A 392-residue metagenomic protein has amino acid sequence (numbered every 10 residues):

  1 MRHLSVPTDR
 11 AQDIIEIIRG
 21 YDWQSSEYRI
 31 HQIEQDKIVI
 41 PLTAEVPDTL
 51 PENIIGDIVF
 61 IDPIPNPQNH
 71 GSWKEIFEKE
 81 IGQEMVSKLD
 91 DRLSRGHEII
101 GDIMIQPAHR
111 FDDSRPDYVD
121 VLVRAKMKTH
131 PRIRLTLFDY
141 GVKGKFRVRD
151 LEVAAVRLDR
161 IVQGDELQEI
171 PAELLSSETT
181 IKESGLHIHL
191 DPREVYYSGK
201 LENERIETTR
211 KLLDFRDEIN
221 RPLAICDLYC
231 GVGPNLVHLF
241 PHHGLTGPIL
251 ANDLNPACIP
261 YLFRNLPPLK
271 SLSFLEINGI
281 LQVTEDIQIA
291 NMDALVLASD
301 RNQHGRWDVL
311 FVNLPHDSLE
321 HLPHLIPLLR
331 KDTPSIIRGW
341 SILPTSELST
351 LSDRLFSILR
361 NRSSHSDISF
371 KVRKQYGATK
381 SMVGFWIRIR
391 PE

Functional and structural regions predicted by a protein language model:
M1-E392: SAM-dependent transferase fold signal centered on methyltransferase-like domains, encompassing both Class I
